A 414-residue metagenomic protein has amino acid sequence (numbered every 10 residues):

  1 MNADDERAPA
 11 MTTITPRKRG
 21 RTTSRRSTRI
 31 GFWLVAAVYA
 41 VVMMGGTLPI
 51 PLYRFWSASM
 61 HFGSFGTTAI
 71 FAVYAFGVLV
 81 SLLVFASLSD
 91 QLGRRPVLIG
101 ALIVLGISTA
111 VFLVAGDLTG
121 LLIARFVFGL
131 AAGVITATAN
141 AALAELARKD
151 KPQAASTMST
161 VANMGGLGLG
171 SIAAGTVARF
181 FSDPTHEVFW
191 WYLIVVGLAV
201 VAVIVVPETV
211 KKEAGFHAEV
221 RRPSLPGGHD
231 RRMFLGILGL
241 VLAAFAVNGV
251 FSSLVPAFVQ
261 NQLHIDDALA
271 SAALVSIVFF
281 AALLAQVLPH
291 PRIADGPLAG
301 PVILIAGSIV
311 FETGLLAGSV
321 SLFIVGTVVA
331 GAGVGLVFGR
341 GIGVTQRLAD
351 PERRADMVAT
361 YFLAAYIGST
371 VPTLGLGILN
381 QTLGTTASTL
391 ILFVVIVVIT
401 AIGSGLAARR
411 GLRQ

Functional and structural regions predicted by a protein language model:
H61, G93, V114-T119, G314-G318: Helix-breaking motifs and short loop linkers at transmembrane-helix boundaries and internal kinks in secondary membrane
L79-G116: Conserved MFS/SLC helix-loop-helix module at the cytosolic interface between two early adjacent transmembrane helices
T119-F128, S321-V329: Paired small-residue
A124-A162: Cytoplasmic helix-loop-helix junction between adjacent transmembrane helices in 12-TM secondary transporters
A154-I204: Helix-loop-helix hairpin linking two adjacent transmembrane segments in secondary transporters
A270-I293: Transmembrane alpha-helices of Major Facilitator/SLC transporters
G296-G339: C-terminal transmembrane helical hairpin of 12-TM major facilitator-type secondary transporters
I342-S388, L392-F393: A late C-terminal transmembrane helix in Major Facilitator Superfamily
